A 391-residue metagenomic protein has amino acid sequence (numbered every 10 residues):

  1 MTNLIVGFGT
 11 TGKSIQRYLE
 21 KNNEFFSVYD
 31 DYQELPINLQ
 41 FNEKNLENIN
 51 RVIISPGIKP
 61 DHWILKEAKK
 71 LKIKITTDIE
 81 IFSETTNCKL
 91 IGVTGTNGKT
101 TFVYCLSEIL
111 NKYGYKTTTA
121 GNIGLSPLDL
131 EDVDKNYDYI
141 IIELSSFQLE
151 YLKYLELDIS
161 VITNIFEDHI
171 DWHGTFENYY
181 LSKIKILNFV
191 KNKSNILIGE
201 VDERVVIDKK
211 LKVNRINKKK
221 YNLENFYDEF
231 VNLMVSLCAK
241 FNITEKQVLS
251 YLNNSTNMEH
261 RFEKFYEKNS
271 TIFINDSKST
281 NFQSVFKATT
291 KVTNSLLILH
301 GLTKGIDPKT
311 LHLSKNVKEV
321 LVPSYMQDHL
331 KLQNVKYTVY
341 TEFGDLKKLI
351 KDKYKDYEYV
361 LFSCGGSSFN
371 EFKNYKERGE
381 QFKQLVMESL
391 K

Functional and structural regions predicted by a protein language model:
M1-G92, C105-E108, Y113, N253 (+3 more regions): Short, basic phosphate-binding NTP loop
L4-I15, S27-Y29, Q33, S277-F343 (+2 more regions): Active-site beta-alpha connecting loops in nucleotide-dependent enzymes
T11, F102, I123: Hydrophobic/small residue at the entry helix of a nucleotide-binding pocket
S14-Y18, K116-T117, E224-V317: Nucleotide phosphate-binding/pyrophosphate-handling subdomain across enzymes that bind or process nucleotide phosphates
L19, V52, V93, N122 (+10 more regions): Residue-level signal for inorganic ion chemistry
K99: Conserved lysine of the Walker
Y115-S126: Short beta-strand-centered segment that lines the nucleotide-binding/catalytic pocket of NTP-utilizing
D134-K209, V213-N225, N370-Y375: Flexible active-site lid/hinge loop adjacent to a nucleotide/diphosphate and Mg2+-phosphate binding pocket
